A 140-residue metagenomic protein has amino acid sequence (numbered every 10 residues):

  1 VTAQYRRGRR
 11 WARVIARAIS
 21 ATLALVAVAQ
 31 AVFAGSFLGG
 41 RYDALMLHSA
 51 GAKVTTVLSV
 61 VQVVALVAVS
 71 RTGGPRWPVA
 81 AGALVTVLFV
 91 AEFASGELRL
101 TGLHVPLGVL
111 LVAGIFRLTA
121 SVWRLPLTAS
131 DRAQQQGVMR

Functional and structural regions predicted by a protein language model:
V1-R140: Polytopic transmembrane helical bundles with strong interfacial aromatic enrichment
